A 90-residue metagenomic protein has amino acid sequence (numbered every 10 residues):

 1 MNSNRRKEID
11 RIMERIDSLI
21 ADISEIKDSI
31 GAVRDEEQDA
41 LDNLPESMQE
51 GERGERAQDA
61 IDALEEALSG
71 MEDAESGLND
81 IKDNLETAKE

Functional and structural regions predicted by a protein language model:
N2-E90: Long, low-complexity or tandemly repetitive, helically biased scaffold regions used for multimeric assembly/adhesion
